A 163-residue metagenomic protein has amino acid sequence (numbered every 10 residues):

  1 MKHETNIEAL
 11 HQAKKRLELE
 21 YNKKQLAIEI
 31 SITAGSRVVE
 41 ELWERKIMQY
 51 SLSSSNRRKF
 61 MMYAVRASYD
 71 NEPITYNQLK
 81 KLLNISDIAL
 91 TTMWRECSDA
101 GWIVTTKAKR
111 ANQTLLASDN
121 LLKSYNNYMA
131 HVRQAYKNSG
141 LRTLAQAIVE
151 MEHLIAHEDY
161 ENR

Functional and structural regions predicted by a protein language model:
M1-L19, I148-R163: C-terminal regulatory/oligomerization modules of transcriptional regulators
I32-M62: Short alpha-helical segments that sit at the start of domains
M61-Y69: Short, locally clustered residues in the helix-turn-helix/winged-helix DNA-binding domain
D70-L82: Short acidic, hydrophobic short linear motifs in intrinsically disordered regions
N84-D99: Short amphipathic alpha-helical interaction segments
S98-A108: A short, conserved structural fragment
A108-H131: Short, cationic-aromatic polyanion-contact patches
N127-R163: Amphipathic alpha-helical dimerization/coiled-coil segments that flank or bridge DNA-binding/regulatory modules
